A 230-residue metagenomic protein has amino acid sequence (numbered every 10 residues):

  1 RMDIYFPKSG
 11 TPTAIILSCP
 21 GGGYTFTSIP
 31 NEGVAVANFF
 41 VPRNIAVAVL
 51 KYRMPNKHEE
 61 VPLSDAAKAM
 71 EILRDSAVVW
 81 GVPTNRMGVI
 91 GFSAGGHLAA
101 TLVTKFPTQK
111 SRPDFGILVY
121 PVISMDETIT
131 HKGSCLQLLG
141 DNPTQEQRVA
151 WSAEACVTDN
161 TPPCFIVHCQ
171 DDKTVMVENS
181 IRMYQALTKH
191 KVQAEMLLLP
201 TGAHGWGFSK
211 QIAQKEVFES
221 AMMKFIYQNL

Functional and structural regions predicted by a protein language model:
M2-P12, W80, E154-T158: Short beta-strand-to-loop junctions in surface cap/lid or active-site-entrance loops
D3, I181-L230: C-terminal catalytic histidine-bearing segment of alpha/beta-hydrolase fold enzymes
T13-G22: Short beta-strand element of the alpha/beta-hydrolase
S28-A37, A48-T84, S209-V217: Catalytic nucleophile-loop/oxyanion-hole region of alpha/beta-hydrolase and closely related hydrolase-like folds
K68-S134, R148-V149: Primarily recognizes the serine-hydrolase "nucleophile elbow" in alpha/beta-hydrolase and SGNH/GDSL folds
D141-C156, T161-P162: Active-site nucleophile elbow and catalytic-triad environment of alpha/beta-hydrolase enzymes
N160, I166-H168, D172: Short beta-strand/loop motif that positions the catalytic acidic residue of the alpha/beta-hydrolase fold
K173-R182: Conserved alpha/beta-hydrolase "acid-adjacent" motif
